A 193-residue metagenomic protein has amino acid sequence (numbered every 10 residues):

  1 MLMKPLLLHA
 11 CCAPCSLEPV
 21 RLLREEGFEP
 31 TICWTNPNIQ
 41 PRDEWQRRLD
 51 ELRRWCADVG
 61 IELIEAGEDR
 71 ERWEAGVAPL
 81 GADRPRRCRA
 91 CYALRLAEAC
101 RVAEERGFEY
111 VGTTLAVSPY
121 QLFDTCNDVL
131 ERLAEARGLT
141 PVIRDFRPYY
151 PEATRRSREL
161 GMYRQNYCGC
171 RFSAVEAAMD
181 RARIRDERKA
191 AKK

Functional and structural regions predicted by a protein language model:
M1-K193: Nucleotide-activated chemistry modules centered on ATP-dependent adenylation/adenylyltransferase
